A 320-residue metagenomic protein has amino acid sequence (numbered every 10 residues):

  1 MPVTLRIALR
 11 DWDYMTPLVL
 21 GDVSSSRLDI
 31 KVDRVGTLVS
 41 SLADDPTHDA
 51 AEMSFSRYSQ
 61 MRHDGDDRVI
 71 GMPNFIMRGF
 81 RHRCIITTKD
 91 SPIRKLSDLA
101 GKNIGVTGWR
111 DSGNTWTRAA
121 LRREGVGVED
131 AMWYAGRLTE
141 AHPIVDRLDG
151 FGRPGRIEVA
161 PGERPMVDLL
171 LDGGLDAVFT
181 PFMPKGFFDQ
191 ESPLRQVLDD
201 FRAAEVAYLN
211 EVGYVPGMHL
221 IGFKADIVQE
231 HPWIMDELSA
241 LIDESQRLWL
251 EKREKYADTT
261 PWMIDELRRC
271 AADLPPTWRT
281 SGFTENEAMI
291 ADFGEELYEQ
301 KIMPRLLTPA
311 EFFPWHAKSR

Functional and structural regions predicted by a protein language model:
P2-R6: Extreme N-terminal starter segment of soluble prokaryotic enzymes
W12-D13, S56, M183, D226: Alpha-helix/helix-capping structural signal
D13-E124, W133-H142: Short, glycine-/small- and polar/acidic-enriched structural segments that line small-molecule recognition paths
K31-D44, R94, Y134-D168, L267 (+2 more regions): Short helix-initiation/N-cap motifs at beta->coil->alpha
D90-L96, V126-V128, D226-I234: Short helix-loop capping/hinge motifs at secondary-structure junctions, enriched in acidic/polar residues
I144-E254: Pocket-lining segment of extracytoplasmic ligand-binding domains
G222, V228-E299: Secondary-structure end/capping motifs
N286-R320: Tryptophan-rich aromatic "cage" segments
